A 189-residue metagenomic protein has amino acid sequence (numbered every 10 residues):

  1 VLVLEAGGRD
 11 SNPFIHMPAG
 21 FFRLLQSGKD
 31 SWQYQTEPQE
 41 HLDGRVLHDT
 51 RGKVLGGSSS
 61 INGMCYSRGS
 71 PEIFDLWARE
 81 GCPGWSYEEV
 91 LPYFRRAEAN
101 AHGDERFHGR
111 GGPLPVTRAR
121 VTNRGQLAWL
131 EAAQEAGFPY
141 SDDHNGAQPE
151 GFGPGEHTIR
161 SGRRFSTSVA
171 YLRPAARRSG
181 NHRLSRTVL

Functional and structural regions predicted by a protein language model:
V1-Y93: N-terminal glycine-rich phosphate/pyrophosphate-binding loop and immediately adjacent elements
S11, H41, A78-L189: Conserved redox-cofactor binding core of oxidoreductases
